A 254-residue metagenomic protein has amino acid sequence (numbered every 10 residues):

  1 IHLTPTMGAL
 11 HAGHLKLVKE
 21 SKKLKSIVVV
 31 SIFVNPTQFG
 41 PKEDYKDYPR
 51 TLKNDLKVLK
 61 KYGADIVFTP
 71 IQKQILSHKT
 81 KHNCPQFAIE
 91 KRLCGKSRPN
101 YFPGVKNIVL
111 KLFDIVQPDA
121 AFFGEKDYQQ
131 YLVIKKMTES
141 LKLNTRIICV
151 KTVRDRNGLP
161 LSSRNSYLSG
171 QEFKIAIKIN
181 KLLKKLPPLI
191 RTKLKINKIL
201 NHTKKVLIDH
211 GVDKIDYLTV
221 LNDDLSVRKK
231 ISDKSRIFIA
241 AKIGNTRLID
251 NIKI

Functional and structural regions predicted by a protein language model:
I1-V212, N245, I252: Nucleotidyltransferase catalytic core that binds NTPs
H202-I254: Phosphate/ribose-recognition catalytic cores of enzymes acting on nucleotide-derived substrates
